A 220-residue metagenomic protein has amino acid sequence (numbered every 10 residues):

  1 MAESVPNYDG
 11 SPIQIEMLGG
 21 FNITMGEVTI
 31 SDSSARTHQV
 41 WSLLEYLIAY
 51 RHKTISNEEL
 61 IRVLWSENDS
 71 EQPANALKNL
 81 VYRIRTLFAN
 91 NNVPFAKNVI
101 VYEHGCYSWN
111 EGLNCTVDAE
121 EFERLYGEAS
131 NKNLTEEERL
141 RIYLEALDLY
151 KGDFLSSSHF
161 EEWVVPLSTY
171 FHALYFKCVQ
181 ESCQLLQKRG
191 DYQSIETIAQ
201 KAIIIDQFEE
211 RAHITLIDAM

Functional and structural regions predicted by a protein language model:
M1-T215: Intrinsically disordered, low-complexity protein-interaction/activation regions
